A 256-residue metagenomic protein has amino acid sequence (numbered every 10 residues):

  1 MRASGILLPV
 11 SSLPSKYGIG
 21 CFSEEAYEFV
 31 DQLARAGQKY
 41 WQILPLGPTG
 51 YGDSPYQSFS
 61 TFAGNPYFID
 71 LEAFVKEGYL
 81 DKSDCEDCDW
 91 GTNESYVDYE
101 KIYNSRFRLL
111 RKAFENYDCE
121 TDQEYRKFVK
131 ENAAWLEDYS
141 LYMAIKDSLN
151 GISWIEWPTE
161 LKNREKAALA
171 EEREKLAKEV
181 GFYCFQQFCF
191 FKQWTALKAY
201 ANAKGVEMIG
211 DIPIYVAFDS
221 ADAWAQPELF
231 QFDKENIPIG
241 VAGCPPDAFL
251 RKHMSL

Functional and structural regions predicted by a protein language model:
M1-S11, Y27: N-terminal regions that are enriched for targeting/export leaders and immediately downstream pro/stem segments
S4-L8, W41-Q42, M208-G210: Hydrophobic faces of well-ordered beta-strands that scaffold small-molecule active sites in alpha/beta enzyme cores
P9, S15, D53-F191, V216-L256: Alpha-amylase-like alpha-glycosidases and glucanotransferases acting on alpha-linked glucans and related
L13-E24: Active-site mouth loops of central-metabolism enzymes
E24-T49: Catalytic domains of carbohydrate-active enzymes, especially glycoside hydrolases
L33, I43, Y142, A201 (+1 more regions): Conserved, mostly hydrophobic/aromatic
Q42-G52, I212-F218: Short, solvent-exposed turn/loop segments enriched in Gly/Ser/Thr/Pro and often Arg
Y183, Q187-V216: Conserved, well-ordered alpha-helix/loop/beta-strand core segments that scaffold catalytic motifs
